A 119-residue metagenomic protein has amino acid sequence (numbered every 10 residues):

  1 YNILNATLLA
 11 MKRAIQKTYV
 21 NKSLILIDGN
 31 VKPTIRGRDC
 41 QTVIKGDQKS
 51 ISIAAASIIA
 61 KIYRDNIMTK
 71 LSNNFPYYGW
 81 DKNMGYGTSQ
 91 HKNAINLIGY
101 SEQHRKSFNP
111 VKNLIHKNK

Functional and structural regions predicted by a protein language model:
Y1-K119: RNase H-like, Mg2+-dependent phosphodiesterase core, and more generally RNA phosphate-backbone-engaging helix-loop
